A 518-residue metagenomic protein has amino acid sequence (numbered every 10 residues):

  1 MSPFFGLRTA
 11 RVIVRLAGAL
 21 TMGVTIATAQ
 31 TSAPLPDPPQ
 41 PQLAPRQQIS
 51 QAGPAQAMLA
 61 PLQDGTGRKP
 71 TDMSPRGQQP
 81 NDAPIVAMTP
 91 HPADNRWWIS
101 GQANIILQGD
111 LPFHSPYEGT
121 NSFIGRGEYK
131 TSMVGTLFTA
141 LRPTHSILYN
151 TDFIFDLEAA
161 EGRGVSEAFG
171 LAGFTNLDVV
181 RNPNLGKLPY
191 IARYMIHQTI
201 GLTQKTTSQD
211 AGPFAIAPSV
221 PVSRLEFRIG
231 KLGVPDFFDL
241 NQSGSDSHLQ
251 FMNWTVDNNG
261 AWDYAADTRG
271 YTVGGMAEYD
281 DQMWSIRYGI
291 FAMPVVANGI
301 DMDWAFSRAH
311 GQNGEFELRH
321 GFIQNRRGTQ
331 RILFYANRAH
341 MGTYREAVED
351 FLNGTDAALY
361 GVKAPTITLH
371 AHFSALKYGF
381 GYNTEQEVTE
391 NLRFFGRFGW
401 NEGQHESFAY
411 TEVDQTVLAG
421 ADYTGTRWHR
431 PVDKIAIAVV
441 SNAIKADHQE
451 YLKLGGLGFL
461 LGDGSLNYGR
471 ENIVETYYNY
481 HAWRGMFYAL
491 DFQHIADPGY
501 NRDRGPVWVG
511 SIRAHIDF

Functional and structural regions predicted by a protein language model:
S2-P3, V24-G127, F138, R142-L148 (+1 more regions): N-terminal periplasmic/intermembrane-space "pro-region" immediately following the signal or transit peptide
A87-I99, L111-P112, A140-F153, G201-R224 (+6 more regions): Short loop/turn motifs that connect adjacent beta-strands in outer-membrane beta-barrel proteins
W97, T131-L137, Y190-I196, L225 (+7 more regions): Hydrophobic, lipid-facing positions within transmembrane beta-strands of outer-membrane proteins
A103-G109, F155-A159, F227-K231, Y288-A292 (+7 more regions): Transmembrane beta-barrel strands of outer-membrane/channel proteins
L141-H145, Q198-I200, K231, E278-D281 (+6 more regions): Residue-level signature of outer-membrane beta-barrel architecture
F169-G186, Y190, T203-E315, G455-L466: Surface-exposed coil loops of outer-membrane beta-barrel proteins
R193-K205, I437, P506-F518: Outer-membrane beta-barrel "beta-signal"
E317, L333-S374, F395, E402 (+1 more regions): Outer membrane beta-barrel transmembrane domains
